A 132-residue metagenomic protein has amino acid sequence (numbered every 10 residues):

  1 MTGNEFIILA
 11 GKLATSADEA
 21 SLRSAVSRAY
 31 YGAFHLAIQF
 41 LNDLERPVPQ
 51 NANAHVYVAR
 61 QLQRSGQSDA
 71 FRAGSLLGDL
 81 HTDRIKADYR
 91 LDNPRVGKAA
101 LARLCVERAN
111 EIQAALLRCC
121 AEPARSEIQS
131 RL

Functional and structural regions predicted by a protein language model:
M1-L132: Terminal alpha-helical segments
